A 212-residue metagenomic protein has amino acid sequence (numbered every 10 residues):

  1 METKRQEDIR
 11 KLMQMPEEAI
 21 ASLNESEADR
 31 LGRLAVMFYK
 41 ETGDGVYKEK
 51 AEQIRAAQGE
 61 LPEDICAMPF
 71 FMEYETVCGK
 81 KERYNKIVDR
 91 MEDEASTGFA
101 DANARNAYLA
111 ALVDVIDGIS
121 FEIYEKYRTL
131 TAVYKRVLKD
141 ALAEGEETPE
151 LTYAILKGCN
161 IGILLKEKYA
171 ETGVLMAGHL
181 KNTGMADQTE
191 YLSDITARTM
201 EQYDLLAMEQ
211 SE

Functional and structural regions predicted by a protein language model:
E2-G32, V36-Q53, A57, A143-E212: CBM-like carbohydrate-recognition segments
N24-A100: Extended ligand-binding groove/face enriched in aromatic
R33, P69, E73, D89 (+4 more regions): Residue-level signature of alpha-solenoid helical repeat scaffolds
V46, K50, E82, K86 (+2 more regions): Alpha-helical positions within canonical tetratricopeptide repeat
Q58, M91-E94, Y134-L142, H179-L180: Buried hydrophobic core positions in alpha-solenoid tandem helical repeats
I65, D101-V115, L151: Alpha-helical bundle segments that constitute or directly flank the non-heme di-iron/ferroxidase center
Y74-N85, V115-R128, I161-L165: Inter-helical turn/loop segments and adjacent helix faces that build the functional surface of alpha-helical bundle
A107-G145: Oxyanion-binding "anion nests"
